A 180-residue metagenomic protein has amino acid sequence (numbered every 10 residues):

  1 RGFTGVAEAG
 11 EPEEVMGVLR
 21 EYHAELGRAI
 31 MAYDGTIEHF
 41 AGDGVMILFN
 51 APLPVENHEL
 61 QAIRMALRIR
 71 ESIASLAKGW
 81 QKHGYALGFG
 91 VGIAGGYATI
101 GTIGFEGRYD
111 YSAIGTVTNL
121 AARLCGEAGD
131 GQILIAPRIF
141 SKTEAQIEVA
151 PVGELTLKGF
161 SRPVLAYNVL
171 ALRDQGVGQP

Functional and structural regions predicted by a protein language model:
R1-M65: Catalytic NTP-binding/metal-coordinating core of nucleotidyl cyclase/transferase enzymes
Y33-A41, R70-G92, E154-L157, S161: Catalytic core regions of nucleotide second-messenger enzymes
D43, L48, Y85-G101: A short glycine-enriched loop-to-beta-strand structural element that forms part of the catalytic core of nucleotide
G44, A66-I69, S75, A121: Cytosolic nucleotide-binding catalytic cores of signal-transduction proteins
A77, A94-G95, I103, T116-P137: Catalytic/regulatory signature loops of cyclic-dinucleotide turnover enzymes and related class III nucleotidyl cyclases
A98-I100, E127-P180: Cytosolic regulatory/linker segments at or just downstream of nucleotide-handling modules in signal-transduction
R108-Y109, P180: Short linear X-Pro dipeptides
